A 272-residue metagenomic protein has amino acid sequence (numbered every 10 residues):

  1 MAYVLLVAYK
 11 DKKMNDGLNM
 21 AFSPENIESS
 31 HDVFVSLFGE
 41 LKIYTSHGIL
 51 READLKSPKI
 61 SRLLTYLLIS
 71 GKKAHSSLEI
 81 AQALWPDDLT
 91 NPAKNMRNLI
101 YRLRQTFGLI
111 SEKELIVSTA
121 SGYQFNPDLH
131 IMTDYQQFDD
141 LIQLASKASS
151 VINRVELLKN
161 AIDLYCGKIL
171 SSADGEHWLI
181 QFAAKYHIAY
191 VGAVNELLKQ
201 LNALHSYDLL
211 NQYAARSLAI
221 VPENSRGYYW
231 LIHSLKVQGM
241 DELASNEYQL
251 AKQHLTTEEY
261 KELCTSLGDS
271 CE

Functional and structural regions predicted by a protein language model:
M1-F34, M240-L243, Y248-E272: Cytosolic linker/terminal segments flanking nucleotidyl-cyclase catalytic modules
A2-S61, E114-G122: Short boundary/linker motifs that mark transitions into or out of structured domains
E28-S36, N98-L129, L255-C264: DNA-binding patch around the recognition helix
L37-E40, L55-T65, L89-I110: DNA-recognition element of transcription regulators
R51-L84, L103, R226: Short amphipathic alpha-helical recognition elements used for nucleic-acid or partner binding across transcription
I69, L89-T90, Q124-E272: Intrinsically disordered, charged and Pro/Gly-enriched terminal/linker segments that flank large helical-solenoid
